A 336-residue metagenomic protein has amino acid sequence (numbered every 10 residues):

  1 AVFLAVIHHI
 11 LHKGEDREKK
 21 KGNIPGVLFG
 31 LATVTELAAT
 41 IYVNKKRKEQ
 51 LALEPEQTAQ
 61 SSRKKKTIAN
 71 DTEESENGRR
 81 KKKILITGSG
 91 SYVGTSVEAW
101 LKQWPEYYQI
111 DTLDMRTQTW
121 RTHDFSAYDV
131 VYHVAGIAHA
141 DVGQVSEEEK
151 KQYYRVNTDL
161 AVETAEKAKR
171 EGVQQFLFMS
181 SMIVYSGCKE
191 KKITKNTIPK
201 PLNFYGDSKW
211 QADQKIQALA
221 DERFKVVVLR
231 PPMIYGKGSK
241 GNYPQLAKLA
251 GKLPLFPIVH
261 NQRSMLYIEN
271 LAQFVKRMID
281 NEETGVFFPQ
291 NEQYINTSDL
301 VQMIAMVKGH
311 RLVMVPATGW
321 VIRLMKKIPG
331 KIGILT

Functional and structural regions predicted by a protein language model:
A1-N77: Short amphipathic, positively biased membrane-proximal segments that drive organelle/inner-membrane targeting
I84-L101: N-terminal Rossmann NAD(P)H-binding glycine-rich loop of SDR-like oxidoreductase domains
R121-E163, K167, V184-G187: NAD(P)H-binding glycine-rich loop region in Rossmannoid oxidoreductase-like domains and their noncatalytic homologs
Q152-L160, N203, D207-S208, L266: Glycine-rich NAD(P)-binding loop of the Rossmann-fold in SDR/ketoreductase-type enzymes
V162-F204, L219, V227: Conserved Rossmann-fold NAD(P)-dependent oxidoreductase catalytic core, especially the SDR/UDP-sugar
Q214-K237: Conserved beta-loop-beta element that borders a ligand/cofactor-binding pocket
Q245-L266, N270, R277-M278, F288-Q290: A conserved pocket-lining segment of Rossmann-fold NAD(P)-dependent short-chain dehydrogenase/reductase
F274-I334: Mid/C-terminal beta-alpha module of Rossmann-like enzyme folds, strongest in SDR-family dehydrogenases/epimerases
